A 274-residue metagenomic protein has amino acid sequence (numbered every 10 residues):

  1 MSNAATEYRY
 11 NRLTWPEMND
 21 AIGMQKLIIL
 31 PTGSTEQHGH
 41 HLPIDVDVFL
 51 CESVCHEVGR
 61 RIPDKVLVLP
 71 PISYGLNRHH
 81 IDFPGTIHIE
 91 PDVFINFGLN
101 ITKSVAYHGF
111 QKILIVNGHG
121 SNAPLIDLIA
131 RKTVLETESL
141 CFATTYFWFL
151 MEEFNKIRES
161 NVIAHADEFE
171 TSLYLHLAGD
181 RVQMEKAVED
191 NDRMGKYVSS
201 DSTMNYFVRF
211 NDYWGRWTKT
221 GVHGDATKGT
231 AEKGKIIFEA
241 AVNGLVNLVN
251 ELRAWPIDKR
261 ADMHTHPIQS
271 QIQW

Functional and structural regions predicted by a protein language model:
M1-L114, G120-W274: Extended, histidine- and acidic-residue-enriched regions that form the cofactor-binding/catalytic faces
